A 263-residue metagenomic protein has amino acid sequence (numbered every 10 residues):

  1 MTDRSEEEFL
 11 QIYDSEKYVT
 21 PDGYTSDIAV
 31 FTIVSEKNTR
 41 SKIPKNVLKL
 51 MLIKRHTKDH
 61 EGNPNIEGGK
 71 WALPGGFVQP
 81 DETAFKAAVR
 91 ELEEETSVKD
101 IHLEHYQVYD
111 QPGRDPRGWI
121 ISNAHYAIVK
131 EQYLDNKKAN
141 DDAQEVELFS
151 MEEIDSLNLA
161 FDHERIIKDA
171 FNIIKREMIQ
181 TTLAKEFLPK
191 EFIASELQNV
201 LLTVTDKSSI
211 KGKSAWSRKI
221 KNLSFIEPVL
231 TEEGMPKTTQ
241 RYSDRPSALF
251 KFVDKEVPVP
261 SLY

Functional and structural regions predicted by a protein language model:
M1, T39-V47, L52-I53, E95-T96 (+3 more regions): Core subunits and conserved enzymes of cellular information-processing and envelope-translocation systems across
Y13-A72, F85: N-terminal strand-loop-strand
P44-K49, A84-V89, E93, S97-D142 (+3 more regions): Active-site segment of metal-dependent pyrophosphate-handling enzymes, primarily the Nudix hydrolase catalytic core
Y126-A127, N136-I174, F187-E196, V200 (+1 more regions): NUDIX/MutT-family hydrolases
V200-S209: Short helix-coil junctions and helix-kink-helix linkers
S209-L230: Charge-enriched amphipathic alpha-helical scaffolds
P228-Y263: Long, intrinsically disordered, low-complexity Ser/Thr/Pro-rich regulatory/activation regions of nuclear proteins
